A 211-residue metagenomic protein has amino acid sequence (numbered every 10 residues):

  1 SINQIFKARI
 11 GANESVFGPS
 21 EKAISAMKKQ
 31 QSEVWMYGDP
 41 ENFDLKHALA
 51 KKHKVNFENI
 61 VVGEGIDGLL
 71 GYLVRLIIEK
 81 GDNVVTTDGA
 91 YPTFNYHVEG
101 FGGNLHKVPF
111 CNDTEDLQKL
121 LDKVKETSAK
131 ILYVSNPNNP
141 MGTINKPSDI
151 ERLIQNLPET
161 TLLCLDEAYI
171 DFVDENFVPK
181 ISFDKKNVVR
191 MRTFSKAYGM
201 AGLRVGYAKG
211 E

Functional and structural regions predicted by a protein language model:
S1-M36, T127-S128: N-terminal "arm"/small-domain region of PLP-dependent enzymes with the aminotransferase-like
N13-V16, I66-D67, Y91, N136-M141 (+2 more regions): Short glycine-rich anion-binding loops that position phosphate/pyrophosphate groups of nucleotides and phosphorylated
S20, E41, N187-E211: PLP-dependent aminotransferase class I/II
P40-N83: Phosphate-binding glycine-rich loop
N56, F101-G102, D184: Short, structured coil segments at secondary-structure junctions
L76-V134: PLP-dependent aminotransferase-like
L117-T127, P140-L163, E167-M200: Active-site pre-lysine segment of PLP-dependent enzymes
